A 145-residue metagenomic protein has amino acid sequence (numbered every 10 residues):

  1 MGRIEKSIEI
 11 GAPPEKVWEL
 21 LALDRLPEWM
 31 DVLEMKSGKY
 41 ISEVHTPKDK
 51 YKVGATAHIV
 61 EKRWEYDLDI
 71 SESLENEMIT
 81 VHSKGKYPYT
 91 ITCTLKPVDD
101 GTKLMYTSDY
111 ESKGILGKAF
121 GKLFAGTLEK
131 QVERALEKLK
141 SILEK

Functional and structural regions predicted by a protein language model:
M1-K48: Hydrophobic ligand-binding cavity/cleft-lining segments
R3-E5, W64-L68, P88-T92: Short, surface-exposed coil-to-beta transition loops
I4-K6, A55-A57, I91, L104-Y106: Hydrophobic residues positioned within well-ordered beta-strands of beta-sheet architectures
P13-E15, S71-N76, T94-K103, S141-K145: A short, structured loop/turn motif at beta-sheet edges
V17-L21, L26, A57, I70 (+3 more regions): Hydrophobic pocket/interface hotspot
K39-G85, R134, K138-K145: Glycine-rich portal/gate segments that line the openings of hydrophobic small-molecule binding cavities
H82-R134: Beta-strand/loop substructures that line and gate deep hydrophobic ligand-binding cavities in soluble
